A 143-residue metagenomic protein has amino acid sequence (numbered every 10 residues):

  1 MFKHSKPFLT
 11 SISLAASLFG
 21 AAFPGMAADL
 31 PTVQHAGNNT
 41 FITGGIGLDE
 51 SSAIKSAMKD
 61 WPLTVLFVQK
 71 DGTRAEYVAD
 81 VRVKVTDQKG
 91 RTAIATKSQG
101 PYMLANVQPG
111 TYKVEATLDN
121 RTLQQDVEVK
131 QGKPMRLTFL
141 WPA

Functional and structural regions predicted by a protein language model:
F2-I12: Bacterial N-terminal signal peptides that target proteins for export
S11-A21: Bacterial N-terminal signal peptides
G25-V81, L118-A143: Primarily secretory-pathway and cell-envelope proteins
V81-T92: Short amphipathic beta-strand segments in non-cytosolic proteins
A93-S98, E128-V129: Short beta-strand segments within Ig-like beta-sandwich modules, predominantly Fibronectin type-III
G100-N106: Short, surface-exposed beta-strand/beta-hairpin micro-motifs centered on an aromatic residue
Q108-P109, Q131: Surface-exposed loops/turns
G110-A116: A short tyrosine-centered beta-strand micro-motif
